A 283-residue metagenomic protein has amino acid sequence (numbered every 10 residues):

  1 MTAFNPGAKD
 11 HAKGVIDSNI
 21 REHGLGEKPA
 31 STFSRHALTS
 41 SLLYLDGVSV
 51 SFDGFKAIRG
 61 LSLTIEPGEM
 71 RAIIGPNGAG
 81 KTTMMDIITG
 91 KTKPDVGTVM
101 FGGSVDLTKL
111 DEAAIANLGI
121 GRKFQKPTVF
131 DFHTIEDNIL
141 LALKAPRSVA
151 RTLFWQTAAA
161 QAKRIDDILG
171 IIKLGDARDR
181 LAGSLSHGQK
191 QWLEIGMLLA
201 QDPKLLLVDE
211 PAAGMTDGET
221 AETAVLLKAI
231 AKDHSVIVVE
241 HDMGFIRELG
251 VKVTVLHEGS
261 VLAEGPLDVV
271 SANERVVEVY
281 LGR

Functional and structural regions predicted by a protein language model:
T2-G7, R35-R283: Glycine-rich phosphate-binding loops of nucleotide-dependent enzymes
H23: Cationic, low-complexity basic patches in intrinsically disordered or flexible, solvent-exposed regions
